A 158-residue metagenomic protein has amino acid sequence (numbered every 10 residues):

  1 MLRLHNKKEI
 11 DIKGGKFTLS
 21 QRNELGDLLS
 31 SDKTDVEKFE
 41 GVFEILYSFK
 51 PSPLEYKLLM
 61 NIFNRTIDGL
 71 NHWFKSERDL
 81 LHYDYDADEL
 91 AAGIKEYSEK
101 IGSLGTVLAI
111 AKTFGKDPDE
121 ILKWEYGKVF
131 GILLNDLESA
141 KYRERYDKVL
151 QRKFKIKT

Functional and structural regions predicted by a protein language model:
M1-T158: An amphipathic, hydrophobic-aromatic interaction surface with interspersed Lys/Arg that forms lipid/phosphate-bearing
